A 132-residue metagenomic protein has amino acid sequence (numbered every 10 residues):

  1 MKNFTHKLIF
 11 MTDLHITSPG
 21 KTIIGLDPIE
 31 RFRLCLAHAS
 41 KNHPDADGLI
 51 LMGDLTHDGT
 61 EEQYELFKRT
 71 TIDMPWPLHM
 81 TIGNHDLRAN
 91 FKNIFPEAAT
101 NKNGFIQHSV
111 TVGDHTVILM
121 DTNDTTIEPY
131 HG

Functional and structural regions predicted by a protein language model:
M1-L66: N-terminal active-site segment of His-dependent metallophosphoesterases
E61-G132: Extended active-site neighborhood of metal-dependent phosphoesterases/phosphodiesterases
